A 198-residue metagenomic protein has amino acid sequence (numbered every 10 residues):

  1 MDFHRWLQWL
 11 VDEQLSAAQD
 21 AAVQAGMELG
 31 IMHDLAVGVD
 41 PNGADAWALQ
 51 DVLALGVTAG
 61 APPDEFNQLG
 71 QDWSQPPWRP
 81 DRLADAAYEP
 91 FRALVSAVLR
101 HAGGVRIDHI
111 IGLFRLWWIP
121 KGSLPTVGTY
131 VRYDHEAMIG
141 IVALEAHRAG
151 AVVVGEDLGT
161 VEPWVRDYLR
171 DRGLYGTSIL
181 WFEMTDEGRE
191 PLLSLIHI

Functional and structural regions predicted by a protein language model:
M1-L29, L35-R82, I111-G112, W117: Active-site-proximal, well-structured secondary-structure segments within enzyme catalytic domains
V11-Q24, E89-V165, L169-R172: Active-site neighborhood of glycoside hydrolase catalytic domains
I31-H33, V105, G155, T177-S178: Hydrophobic faces of well-ordered beta-strands that scaffold small-molecule active sites in alpha/beta enzyme cores
D40-D51, T160-I179, R189-L192: Substrate-binding cleft/loops of secretory-pathway carbohydrate-active enzymes
D45-Q68, T129-I139, L174-D186: Acidic, His- and aromatic-enriched active-site or binding-groove loops in soluble protein domains that engage sugars
D81, D85-E89: An N-terminal domain-cap segment
I196-I198: Conserved small/polar residues in nucleotide/adenosyl-binding loops
